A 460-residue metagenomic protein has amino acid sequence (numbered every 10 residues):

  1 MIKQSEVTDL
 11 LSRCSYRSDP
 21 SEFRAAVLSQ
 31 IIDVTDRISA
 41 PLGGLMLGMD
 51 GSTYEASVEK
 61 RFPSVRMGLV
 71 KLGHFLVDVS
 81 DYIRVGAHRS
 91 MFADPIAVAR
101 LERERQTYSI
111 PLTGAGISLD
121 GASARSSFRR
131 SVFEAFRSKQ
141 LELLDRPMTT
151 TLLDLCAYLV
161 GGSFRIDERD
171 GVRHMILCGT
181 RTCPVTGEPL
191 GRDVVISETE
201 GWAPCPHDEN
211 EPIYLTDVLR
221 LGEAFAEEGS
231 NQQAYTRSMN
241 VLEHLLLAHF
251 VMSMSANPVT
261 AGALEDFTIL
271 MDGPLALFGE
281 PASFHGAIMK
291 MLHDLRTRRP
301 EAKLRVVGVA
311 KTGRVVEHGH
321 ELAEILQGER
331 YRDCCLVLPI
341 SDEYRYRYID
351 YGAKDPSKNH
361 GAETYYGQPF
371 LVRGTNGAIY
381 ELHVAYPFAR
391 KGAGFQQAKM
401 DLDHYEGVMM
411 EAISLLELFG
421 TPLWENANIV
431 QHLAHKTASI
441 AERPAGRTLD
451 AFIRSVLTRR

Functional and structural regions predicted by a protein language model:
M1-S39, G44, A56, R100-R460: Long, contiguous domain-sized segments
M46-M49: Short hydrophobic beta-strand that contains or immediately precedes a catalytic carboxylate
S52-Y54: Short active-site-proximal "capping" loops at secondary-structure junctions
S57-I117: Acidic, metal-ligating active-site segments
